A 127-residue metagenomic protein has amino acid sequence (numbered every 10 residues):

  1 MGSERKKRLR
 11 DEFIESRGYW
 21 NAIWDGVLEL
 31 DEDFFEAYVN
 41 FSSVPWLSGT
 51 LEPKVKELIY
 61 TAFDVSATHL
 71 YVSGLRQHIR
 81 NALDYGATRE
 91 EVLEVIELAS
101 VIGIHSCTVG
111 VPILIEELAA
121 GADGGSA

Functional and structural regions predicted by a protein language model:
M1-V55, D84, V109-A127: Acidic, glycine/proline-rich low-complexity segments that act as flexible tails and inter-domain linkers
E12, T61-A62, V95-L98, E117: Short acidic/histidine-centered micro-motifs embedded in hydrophobic/aromatic stretches that mark compact functional
V44-S48, A62-S66, A82, A99-I102: Alpha-helix C-capping/helix-to-loop hinge sites
P53-L58, R89-E94: Alpha-helical scaffolds flanking conserved acidic
K56-Y71: Amphipathic, charged-and-aliphatic alpha-helical interface segments that function as noncatalytic docking
A67-L93: Mid-chain, well-packed structural core segment of small domains
T68, V101-H105, A120-D123: Alpha-helix capping at helix-to-loop junctions
L93-V111: C-terminal structural segments of small proteins and small subunits
